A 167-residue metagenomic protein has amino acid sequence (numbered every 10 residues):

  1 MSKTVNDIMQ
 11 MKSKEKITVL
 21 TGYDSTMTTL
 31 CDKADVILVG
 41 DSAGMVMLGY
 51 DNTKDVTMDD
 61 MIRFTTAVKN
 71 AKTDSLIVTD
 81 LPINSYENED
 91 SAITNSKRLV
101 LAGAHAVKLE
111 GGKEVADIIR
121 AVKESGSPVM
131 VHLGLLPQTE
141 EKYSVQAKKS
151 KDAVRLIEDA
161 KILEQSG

Functional and structural regions predicted by a protein language model:
S2-S166: Alpha/beta enzyme core
